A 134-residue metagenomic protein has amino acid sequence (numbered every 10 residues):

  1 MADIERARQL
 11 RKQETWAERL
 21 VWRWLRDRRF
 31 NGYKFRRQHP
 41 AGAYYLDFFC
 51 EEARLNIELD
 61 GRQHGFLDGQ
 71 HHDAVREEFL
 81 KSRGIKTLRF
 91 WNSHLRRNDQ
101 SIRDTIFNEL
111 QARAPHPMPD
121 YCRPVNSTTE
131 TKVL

Functional and structural regions predicted by a protein language model:
M1-Y33, S82, Q111-L134: Solvent-exposed, charged helical/coil patches that constitute nucleic-acid or partner-interaction surfaces
Q9-T15, L20, R37, G42-Q111: Basic, amphipathic alpha-helical patches used to engage nucleic acids or provide basic targeting signals, exemplified
